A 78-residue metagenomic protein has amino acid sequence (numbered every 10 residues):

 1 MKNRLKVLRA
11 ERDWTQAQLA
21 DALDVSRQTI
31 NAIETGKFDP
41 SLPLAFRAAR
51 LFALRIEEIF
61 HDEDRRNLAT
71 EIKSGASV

Functional and structural regions predicted by a protein language model:
N3-A22, S74-A76: Short basic helix-loop element that most often maps to the first helix and adjoining turn of HTH DNA-binding modules
V25-F38: Recognition helix of helix-turn-helix/homeodomain-like DNA-binding domains that insert into the DNA major groove
P43-E58: DNA major-groove recognition helix of helix-turn-helix/homeodomain DNA-binding modules
R50, F60-V78: Short, charged recognition helix plus adjacent turn of helix-turn-helix-like nucleic-acid-binding domains
